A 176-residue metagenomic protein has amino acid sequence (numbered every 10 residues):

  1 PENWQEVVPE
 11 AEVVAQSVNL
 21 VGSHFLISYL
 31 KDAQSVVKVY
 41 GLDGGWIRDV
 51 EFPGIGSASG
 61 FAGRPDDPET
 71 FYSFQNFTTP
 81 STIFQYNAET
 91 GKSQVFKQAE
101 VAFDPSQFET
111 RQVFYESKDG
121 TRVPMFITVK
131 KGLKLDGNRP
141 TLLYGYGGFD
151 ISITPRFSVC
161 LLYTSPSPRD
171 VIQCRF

Functional and structural regions predicted by a protein language model:
P1-P124, T128-N138, F149-L162: Peripheral, non-catalytic segments that deliver or gate enzyme domains
L142-Y144: Hydrophobic beta-strand anchors of alpha/beta hydrolase catalytic cores
Y163-P168: Conserved small/polar residues in nucleotide/adenosyl-binding loops
C174-F176: Hydrophobic alpha-helical segments, chiefly the membrane-spanning helices and signal/signal-anchor peptides
